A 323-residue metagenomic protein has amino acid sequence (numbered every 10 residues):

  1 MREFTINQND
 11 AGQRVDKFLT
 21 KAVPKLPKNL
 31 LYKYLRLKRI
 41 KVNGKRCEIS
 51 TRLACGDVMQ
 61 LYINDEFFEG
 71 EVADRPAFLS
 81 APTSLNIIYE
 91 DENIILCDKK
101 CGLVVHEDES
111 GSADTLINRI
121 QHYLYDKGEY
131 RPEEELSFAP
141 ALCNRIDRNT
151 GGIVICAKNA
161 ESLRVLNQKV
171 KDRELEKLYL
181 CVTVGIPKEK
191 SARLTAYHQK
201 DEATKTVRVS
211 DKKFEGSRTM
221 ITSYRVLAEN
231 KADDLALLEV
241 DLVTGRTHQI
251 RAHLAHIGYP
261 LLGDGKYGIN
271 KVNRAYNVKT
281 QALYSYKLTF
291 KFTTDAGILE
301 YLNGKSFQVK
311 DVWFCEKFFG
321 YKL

Functional and structural regions predicted by a protein language model:
M1-L323: RNA pseudouridine synthases
